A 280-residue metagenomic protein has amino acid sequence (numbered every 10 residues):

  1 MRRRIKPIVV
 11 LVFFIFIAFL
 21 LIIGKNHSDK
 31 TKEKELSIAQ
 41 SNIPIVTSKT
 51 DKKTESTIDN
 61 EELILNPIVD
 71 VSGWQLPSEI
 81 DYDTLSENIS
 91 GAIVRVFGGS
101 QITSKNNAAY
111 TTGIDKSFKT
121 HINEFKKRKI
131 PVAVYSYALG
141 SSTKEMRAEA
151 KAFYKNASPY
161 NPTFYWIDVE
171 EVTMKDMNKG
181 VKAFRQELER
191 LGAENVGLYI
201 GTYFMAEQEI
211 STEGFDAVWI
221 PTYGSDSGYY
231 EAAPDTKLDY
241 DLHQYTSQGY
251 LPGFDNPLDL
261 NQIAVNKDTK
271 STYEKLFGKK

Functional and structural regions predicted by a protein language model:
M1-F14, G24-H27: N-terminal Sec-pathway targeting helices
I15-F19: Alpha-helical transmembrane segments
L20-S41: Sec-dependent signal peptide cleavage junction
I43-Y82, D216-K280: Functionally critical loop-and-helix segments that line ligand-binding/catalytic clefts of soluble enzyme domains
I58-R185, E189-L191: Substrate-binding cleft of extracellular glycoside hydrolase catalytic domains
I93, A133-Y135, G197-Y199, W219 (+1 more regions): Structural detector of well-ordered beta-strand residues that form the stable sheet scaffold of enzyme domains
G99, G140, Y203-F204, Y250: Positions that flank functional sites
F164-A233: Catalytic domains of cell-wall/extracellular-matrix polysaccharide-remodeling enzymes, centered on de-N-acetylation
